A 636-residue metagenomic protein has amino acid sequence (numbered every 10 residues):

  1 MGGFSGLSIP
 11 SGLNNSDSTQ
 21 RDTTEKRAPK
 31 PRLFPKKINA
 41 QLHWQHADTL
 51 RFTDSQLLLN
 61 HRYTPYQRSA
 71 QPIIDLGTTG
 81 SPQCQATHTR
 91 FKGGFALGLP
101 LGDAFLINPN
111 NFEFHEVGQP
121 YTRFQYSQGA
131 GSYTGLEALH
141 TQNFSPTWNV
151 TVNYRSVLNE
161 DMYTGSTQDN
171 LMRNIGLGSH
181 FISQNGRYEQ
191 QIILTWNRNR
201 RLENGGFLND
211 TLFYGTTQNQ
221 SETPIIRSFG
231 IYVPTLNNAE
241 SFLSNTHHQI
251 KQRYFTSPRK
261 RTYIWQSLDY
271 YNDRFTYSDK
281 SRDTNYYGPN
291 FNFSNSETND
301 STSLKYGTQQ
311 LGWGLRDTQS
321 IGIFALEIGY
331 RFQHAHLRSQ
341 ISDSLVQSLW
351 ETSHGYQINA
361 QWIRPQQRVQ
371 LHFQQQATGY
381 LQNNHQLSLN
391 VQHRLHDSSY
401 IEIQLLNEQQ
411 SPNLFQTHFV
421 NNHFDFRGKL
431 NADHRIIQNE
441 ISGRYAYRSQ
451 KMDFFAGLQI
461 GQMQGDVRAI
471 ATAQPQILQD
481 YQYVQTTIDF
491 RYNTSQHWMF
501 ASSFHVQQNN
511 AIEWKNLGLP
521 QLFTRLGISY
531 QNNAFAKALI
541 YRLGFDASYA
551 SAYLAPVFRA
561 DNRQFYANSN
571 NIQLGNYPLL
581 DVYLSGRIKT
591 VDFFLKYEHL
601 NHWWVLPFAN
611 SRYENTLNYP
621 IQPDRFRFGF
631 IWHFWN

Functional and structural regions predicted by a protein language model:
G6-G118: Acidic, small-polar-rich N-terminal luminal/periplasmic segments of exported/outer-membrane proteins
S11-R32, S221, S228, P234 (+3 more regions): The feature marks either
S18, D22-T23, D48-T49, S55 (+6 more regions): Coil residues (strongly favoring Ser/Thr
K30, F34, N39-Q41, T49 (+6 more regions): Outer-membrane beta-barrel proteins
F95-A96, N108-H140: Short strand-turn segments of transmembrane beta-barrel domains in outer membranes, especially the first one or two
V117-Q119, L243-S281, S296-N636: Exposed, low-structure sequence patches enriched in small/polar residues
T134-S156, T167-R200: Transmembrane beta-barrel wall of Gram-negative outer-membrane proteins
S166, Y188-R253, D273-N285, N292-K305 (+1 more regions): Flexible loop and strand-edge segments within Gram-negative outer membrane beta-barrel domains
